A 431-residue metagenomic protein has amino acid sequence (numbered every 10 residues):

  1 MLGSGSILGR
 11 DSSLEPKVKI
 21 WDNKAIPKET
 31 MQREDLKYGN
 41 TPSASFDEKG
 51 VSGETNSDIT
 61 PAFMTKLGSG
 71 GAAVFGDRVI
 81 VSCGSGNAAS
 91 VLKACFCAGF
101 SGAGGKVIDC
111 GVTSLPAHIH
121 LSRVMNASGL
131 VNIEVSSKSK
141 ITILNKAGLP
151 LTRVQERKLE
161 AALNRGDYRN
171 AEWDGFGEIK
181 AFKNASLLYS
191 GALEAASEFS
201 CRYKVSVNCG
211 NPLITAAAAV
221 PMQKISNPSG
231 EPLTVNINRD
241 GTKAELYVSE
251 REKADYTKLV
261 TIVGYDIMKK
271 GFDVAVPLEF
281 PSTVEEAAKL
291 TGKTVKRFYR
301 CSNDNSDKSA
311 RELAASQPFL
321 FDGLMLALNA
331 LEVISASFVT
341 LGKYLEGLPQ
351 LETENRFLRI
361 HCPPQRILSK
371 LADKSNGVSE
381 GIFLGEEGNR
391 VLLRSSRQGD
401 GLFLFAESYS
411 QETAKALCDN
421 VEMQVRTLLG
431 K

Functional and structural regions predicted by a protein language model:
M1-R33: Structural signal for interior beta-strand "rungs" in well-ordered beta-sheet cores of soluble enzyme domains
K37-F96, G102-A103, I179-V205: An N-terminal, well-structured beta->alpha segment
S43, E54, A62, K66 (+2 more regions): Gly/Ser/Thr-enriched, mixed-charge loops and adjacent short helices that form phosphate/oxyanion-binding elements
D77-L149, E231: Ferredoxin-reductase
A94-K106, A216-G230, L290-K293, M423: Short helix-loop-beta junction
H118-V135, S229-T242, S302-E312: Short, well-ordered secondary-structure micro-motifs within conserved domains or adaptor modules
K138-R157, A161, R165, P232-T294: Replace "Mg2+/Mn2+-dependent" with "divalent metal-dependent
D240, R251, M268-K431: Phosphate-binding and adjacent anionic-ligand microenvironments
